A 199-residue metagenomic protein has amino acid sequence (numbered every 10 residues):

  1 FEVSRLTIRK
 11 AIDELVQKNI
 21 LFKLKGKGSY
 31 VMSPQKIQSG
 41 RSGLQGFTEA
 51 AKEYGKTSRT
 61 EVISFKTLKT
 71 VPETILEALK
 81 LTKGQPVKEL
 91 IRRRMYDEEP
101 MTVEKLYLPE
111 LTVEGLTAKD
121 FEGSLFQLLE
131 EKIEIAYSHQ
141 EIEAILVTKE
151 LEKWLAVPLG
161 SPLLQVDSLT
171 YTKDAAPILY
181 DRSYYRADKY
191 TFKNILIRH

Functional and structural regions predicted by a protein language model:
F1-V31: N-terminal helix-turn-helix
P34-H199: All-alpha effector-binding/dimerization core of bacterial HTH-type transcriptional repressors
